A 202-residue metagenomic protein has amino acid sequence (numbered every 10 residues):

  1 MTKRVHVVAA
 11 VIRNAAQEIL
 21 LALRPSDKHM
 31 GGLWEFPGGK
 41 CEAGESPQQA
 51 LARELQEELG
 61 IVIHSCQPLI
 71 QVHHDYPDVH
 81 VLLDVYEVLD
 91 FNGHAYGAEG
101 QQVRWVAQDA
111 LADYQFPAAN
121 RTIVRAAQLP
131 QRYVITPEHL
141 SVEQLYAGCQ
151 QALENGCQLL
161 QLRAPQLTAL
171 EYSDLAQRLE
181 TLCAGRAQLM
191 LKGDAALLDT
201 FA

Functional and structural regions predicted by a protein language model:
M1-L20, Q71: Conserved N-terminal beta-strand and adjoining loop/helix that marks the start of the Nudix/MutT-like hydrolase domain
H6-V8, Q17, V81-D84, Q101 (+1 more regions): Change "...and in nucleic-acid phosphodiester-cleaving endonucleases..." to "...and in nucleic-acid processing enzymes
N14, V72-H94: Active-site-adjacent beta-strand/loop module that shapes the phosphate/pyrophosphate-binding cleft
A15, R24, P137: Cofactor-binding loop segments of dinucleotide-utilizing enzymes, especially the Rossmann-like FAD- and NAD(P)+-binding
E18-E58, L69-I70, Q188-M190: Conserved Nudix-box catalytic region and its N-terminal flanking loop in Nudix hydrolases and closely related
I61-Q71, E87: A short coil-to-beta-strand element that immediately follows conserved catalytic motifs
V85-L89, A95-Q128: NUDIX/MutT-family hydrolases
D90, A95, R125-A202: Conserved N-terminal beta1-alpha1 strand-loop-helix module at the mouth
